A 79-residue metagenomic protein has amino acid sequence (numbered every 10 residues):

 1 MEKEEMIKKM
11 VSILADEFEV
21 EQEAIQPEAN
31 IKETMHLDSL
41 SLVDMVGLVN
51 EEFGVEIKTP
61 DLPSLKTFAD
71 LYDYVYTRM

Functional and structural regions predicted by a protein language model:
E2-M35, M45-V46, E51-M79: Phosphopantetheine-dependent thiolation modules in NRPS/PKS and related acyl-activating systems
D38: Conserved ATP-binding motifs of the histidine kinase catalytic
S41: Two-component histidine kinase catalytic core, primarily the HATPase_c
